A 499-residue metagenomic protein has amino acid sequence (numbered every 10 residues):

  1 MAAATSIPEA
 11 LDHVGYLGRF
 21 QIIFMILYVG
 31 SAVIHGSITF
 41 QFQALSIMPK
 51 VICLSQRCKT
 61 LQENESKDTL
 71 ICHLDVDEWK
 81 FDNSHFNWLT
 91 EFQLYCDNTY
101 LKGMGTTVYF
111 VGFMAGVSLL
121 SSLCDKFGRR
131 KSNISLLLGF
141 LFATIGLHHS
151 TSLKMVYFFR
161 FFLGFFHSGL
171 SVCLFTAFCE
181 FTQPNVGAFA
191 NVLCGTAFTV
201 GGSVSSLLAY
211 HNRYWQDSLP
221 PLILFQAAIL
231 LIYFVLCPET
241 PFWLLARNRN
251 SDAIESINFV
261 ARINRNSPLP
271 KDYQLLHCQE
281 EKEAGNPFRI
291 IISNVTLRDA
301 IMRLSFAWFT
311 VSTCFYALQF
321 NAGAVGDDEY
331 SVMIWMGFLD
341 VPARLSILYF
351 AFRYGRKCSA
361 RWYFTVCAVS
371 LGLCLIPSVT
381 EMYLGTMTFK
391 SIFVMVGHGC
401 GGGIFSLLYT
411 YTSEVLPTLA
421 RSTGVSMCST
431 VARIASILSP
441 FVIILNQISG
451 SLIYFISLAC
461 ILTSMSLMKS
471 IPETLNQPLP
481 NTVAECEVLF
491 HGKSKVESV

Functional and structural regions predicted by a protein language model:
M1-D12, C237, L244-I292, G424 (+2 more regions): Non-transmembrane, juxtamembrane loop and terminal tail segments of multi-pass eukaryotic membrane proteins
M1-L74, T90-S121, K126-N133, L137 (+10 more regions): Hydrophobic transmembrane alpha-helices of multi-pass solute transporters/permeases
S31-T39, G112-F113, H167-C173, T182-F234 (+5 more regions): Glycine-rich segments within core transmembrane alpha-helices of 12-TM secondary carriers
F92, G169-T182, L318, G401-A420 (+1 more regions): Intracellular juxtamembrane helix-capping segments at the cytosolic ends of symmetry-related transmembrane helices
G128, H149-K154, F166, Q183 (+2 more regions): Helix-breaking motifs and short loop linkers at transmembrane-helix boundaries and internal kinks in secondary membrane
L138-T151, V366-Y383, I437: C-terminal ends and interior cores of transmembrane alpha-helices in multi-pass membrane transporters/permeases
S152-R160, D217-S218, T386-V394: Short hydrophobic/alpha-helical segments at membrane-entry points of transmembrane helices in Major Facilitator
C358-L408: C-terminal transmembrane helical hairpin of 12-TM major facilitator-type secondary transporters
